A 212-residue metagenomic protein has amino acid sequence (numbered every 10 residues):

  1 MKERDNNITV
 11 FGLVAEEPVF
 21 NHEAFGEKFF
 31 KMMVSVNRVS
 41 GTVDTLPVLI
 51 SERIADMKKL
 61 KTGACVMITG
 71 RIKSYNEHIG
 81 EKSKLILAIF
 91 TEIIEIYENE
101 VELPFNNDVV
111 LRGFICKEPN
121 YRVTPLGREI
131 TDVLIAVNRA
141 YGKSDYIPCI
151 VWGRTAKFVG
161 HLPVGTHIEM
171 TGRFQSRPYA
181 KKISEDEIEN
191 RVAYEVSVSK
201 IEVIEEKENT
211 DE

Functional and structural regions predicted by a protein language model:
M1-E212: Single-stranded nucleic acid-binding surfaces, predominantly the OB-fold ssDNA-binding core
